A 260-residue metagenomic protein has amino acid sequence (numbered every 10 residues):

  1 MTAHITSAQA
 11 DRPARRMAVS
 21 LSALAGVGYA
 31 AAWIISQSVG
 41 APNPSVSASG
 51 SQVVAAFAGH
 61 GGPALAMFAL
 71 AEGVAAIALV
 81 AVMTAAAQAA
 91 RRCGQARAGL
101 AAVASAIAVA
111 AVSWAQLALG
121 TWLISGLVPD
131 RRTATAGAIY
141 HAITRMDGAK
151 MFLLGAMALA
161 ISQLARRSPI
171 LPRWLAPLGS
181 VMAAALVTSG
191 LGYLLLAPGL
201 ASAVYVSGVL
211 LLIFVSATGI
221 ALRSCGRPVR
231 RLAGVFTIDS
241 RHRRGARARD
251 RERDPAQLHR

Functional and structural regions predicted by a protein language model:
T2-R247, R251, L258-R260: Hydrophobic, aromatic-enriched alpha-helical segments typical of multi-pass transmembrane helices
